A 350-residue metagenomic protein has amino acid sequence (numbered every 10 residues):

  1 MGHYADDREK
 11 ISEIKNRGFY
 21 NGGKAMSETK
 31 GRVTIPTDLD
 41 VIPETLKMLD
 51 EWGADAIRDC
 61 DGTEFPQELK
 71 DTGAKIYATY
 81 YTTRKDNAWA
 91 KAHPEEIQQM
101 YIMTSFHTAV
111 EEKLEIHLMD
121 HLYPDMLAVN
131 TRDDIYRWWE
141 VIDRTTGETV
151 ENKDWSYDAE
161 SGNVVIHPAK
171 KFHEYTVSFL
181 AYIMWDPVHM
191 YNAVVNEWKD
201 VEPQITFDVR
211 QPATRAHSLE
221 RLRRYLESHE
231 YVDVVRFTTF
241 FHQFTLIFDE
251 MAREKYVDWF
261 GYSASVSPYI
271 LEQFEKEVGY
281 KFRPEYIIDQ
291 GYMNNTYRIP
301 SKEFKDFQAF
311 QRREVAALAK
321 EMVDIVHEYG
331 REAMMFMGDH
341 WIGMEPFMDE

Functional and structural regions predicted by a protein language model:
H3-E350: Glycan-processing catalytic domains of CAZymes
